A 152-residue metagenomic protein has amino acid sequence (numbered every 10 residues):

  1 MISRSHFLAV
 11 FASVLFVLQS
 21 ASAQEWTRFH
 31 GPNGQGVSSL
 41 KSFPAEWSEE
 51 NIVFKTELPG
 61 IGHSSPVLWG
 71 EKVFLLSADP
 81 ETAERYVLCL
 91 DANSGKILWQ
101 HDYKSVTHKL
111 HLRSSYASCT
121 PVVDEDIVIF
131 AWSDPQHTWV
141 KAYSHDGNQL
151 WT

Functional and structural regions predicted by a protein language model:
M1-F11: Bacterial N-terminal signal peptides that target proteins for export
A9-Q19: Bacterial N-terminal signal peptides
A21-T152: Noncatalytic, solvent-exposed loop/strand surfaces of beta-propeller-type extracellular/periplasmic domains
